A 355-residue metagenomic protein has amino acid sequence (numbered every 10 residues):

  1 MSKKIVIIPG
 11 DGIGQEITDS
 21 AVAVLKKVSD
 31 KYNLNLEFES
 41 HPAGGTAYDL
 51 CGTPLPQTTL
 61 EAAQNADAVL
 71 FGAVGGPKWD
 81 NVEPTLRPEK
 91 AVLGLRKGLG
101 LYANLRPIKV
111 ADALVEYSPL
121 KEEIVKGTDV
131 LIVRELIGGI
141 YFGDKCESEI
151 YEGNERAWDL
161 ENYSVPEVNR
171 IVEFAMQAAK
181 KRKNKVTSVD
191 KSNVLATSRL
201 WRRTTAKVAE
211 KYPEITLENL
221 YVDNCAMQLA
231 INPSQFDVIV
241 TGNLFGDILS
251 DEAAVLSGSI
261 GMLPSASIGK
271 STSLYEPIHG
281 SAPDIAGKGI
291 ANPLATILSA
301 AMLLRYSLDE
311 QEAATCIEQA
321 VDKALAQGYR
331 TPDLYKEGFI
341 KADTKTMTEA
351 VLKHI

Functional and structural regions predicted by a protein language model:
V6-A23, V28-S29, E152-D223, Q235: Glycine-rich phosphate/diphosphate-binding loop of Rossmann-like nucleotide-binding domains
D11-G14, D67, V133, A175 (+4 more regions): Buried hydrophobic positions in well-ordered alpha/beta secondary-structure cores of metabolic enzymes
A21, L25, T205, T296-S307 (+1 more regions): Buried hydrophobic packing segments
N33-Q57, M227-L229: N-terminal beta-loop-helix "entrance" segment that forms/cooperates in small-molecule cofactor or anionic ligand
G45-Y48, L229-Y329: Glycine-rich phosphate/nucleotide-binding loop
D49-W158, L244: N-terminal glycine-rich phosphate/adenylate-binding segment common to multiple enzyme folds
A113-V115, L220-M227: Short acidic loop-to-helix transition motifs that present clustered carboxylates
I137-G138, G143-R182, V186, S192-V194 (+3 more regions): Glycine-rich phosphate/pyrophosphate-binding loop and the adjoining helix
